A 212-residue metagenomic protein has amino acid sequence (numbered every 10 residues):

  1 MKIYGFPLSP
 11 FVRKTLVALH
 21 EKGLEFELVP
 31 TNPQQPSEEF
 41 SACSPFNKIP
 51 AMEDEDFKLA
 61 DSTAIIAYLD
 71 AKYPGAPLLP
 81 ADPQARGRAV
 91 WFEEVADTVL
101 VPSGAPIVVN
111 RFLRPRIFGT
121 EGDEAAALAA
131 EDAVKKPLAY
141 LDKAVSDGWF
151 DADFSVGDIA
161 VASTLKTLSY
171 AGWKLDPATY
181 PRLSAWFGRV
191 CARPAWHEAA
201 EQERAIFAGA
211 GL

Functional and structural regions predicted by a protein language model:
M1-L128: GST-like domain detector, emphasizing the conserved glutathione-binding G-site in the N-terminal thioredoxin-like
E27-V29, D176, E198-A199: A local structural micro-motif
S41, G87-V90, A160, S184 (+1 more regions): Generic structural signal for individual residues within well-ordered alpha-helical segments across diverse proteins
F57, P83-Q84, A105, S155 (+3 more regions): Short capping/connector residues at structural and topological boundaries
K72, F92, A171, Q202-E203: Residue-level signal for well-ordered alpha-helical positions
P80-A81, F150-D153, A199: Short histidine-centered beta-strand/loop micro-motifs that create catalytic or ligand/metal-coordination sites
T98-A192: GST-like fold's C-terminal all-alpha helical module
P181-L212: Long hydrophobic alpha-helical segments typical of transmembrane helices together with their membrane-interfacial
